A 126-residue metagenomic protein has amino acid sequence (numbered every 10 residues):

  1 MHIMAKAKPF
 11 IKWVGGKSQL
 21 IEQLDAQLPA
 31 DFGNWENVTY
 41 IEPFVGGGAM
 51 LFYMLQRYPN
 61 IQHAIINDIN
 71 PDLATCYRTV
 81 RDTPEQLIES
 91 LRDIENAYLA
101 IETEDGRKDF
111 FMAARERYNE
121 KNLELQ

Functional and structural regions predicted by a protein language model:
M1-T39, F44-V45, A49-M50: S-adenosyl-L-methionine
K17-L20, Q27, G47, L51 (+4 more regions): Residue-level detector of solvent-exposed, low-hydrophobicity positions
E42-V45, Y53-Q56, I66: N-terminal single-stranded DNA-binding subdomain of primase/primase-helicase replication proteins
Q56-Q126: Class I S-adenosyl-L-methionine-dependent methyltransferase module
